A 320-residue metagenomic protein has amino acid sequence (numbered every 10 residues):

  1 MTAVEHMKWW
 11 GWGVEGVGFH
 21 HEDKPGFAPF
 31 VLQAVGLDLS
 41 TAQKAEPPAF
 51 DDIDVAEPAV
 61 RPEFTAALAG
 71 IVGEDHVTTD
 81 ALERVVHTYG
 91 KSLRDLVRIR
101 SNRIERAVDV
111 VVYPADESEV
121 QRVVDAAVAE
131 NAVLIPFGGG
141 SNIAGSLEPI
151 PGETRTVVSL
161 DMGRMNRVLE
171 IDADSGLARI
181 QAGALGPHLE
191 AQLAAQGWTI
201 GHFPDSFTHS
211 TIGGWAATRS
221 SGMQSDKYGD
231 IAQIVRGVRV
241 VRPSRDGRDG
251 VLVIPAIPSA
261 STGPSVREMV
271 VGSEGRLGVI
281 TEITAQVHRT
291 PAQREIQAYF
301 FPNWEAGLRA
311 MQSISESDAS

Functional and structural regions predicted by a protein language model:
M1-D125, I143-G176: N-terminal flexible segment immediately upstream of the FAD-binding catalytic core in FAD-dependent oxidoreductases
L37, G73-E74, A132, W198 (+1 more regions): Short aromatic/hydrophobic-glycine micro-motifs
L134-P136: Short hydrophobic alpha-helical runs that function as membrane-insertion/retention elements
N166-S320: FAD-binding subdomain of flavoenzyme oxidoreductases
